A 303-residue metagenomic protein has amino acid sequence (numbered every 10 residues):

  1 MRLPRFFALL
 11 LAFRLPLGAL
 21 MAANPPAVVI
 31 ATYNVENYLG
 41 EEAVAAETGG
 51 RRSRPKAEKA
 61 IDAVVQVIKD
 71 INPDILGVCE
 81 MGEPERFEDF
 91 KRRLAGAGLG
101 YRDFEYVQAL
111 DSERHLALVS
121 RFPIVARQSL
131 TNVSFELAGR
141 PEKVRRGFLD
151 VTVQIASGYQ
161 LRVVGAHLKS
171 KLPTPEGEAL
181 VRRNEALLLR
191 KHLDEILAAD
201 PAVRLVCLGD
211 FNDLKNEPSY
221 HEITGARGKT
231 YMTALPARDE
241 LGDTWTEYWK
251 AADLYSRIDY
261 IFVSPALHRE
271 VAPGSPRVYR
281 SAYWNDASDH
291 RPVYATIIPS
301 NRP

Functional and structural regions predicted by a protein language model:
R2, L20-A97, D103, Q108-E113 (+3 more regions): N-terminal, active-site-proximal structural segment of metallo-dependent hydrolase catalytic domains
F7-A19: Bacterial N-terminal signal peptides
A27-G40, L130, Q160-S170: Active-site-proximal beta-strand elements of phosphoester/diester hydrolases
E36, M81-G82, P123, H167-K169 (+1 more regions): Catalytic metal-binding/acid-base residues of hydrolase active sites
V44, I155-A186, K191: Metal-dependent phosphoester/phosphodiester hydrolase catalytic core
T48-P55, N72-E80, E105-Y106, L137-A138 (+4 more regions): Second-shell loop/turn segments in exported
M81-Q160, A166: Structured beta-strand-rich core segments of catalytic domains in phosphoester-bond hydrolases
K143, T152, L193-V206, N212-P303: Metal-dependent phosphoester-hydrolase catalytic domains
